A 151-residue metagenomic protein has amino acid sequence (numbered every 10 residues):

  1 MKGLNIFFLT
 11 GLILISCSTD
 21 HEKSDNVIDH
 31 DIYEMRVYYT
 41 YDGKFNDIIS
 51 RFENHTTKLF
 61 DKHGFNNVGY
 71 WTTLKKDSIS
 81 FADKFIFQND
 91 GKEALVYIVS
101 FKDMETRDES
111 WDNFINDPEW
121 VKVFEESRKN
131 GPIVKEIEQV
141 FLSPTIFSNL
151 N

Functional and structural regions predicted by a protein language model:
K2-L9: Sec-dependent signal peptide recognition, specifically the positively charged N-region followed immediately by
I15-S16: C-terminal motif of bacterial Sec signal peptides marking the signal peptidase cleavage site
H21-I28, R51-V68, F85-A94, S100-V140: An amphipathic, aromatic/His-enriched active-site/gating alpha helix that lines ligand/cofactor pockets
K23-D42, W71, D77-S80, D117 (+1 more regions): Intrinsic disorder/low-complexity detector
Y41-I49: Short, surface-exposed ligand-recognition loops at beta-strand->loop->(often short) alpha-helix junctions that present
